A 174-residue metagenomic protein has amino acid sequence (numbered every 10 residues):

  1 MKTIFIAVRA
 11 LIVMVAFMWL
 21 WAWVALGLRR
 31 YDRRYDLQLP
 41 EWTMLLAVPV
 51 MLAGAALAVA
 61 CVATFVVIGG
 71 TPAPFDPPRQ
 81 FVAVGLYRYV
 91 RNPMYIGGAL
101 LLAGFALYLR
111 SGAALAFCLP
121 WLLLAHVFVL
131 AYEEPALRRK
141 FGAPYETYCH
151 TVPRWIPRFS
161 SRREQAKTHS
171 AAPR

Functional and structural regions predicted by a protein language model:
M1-V84, I96-R174: Membrane-anchoring alpha-helices and their flanking helix-loop junctions
Y87: Solvent-exposed interhelical
N92: Extended, alpha-helix-rich binding/interface surfaces that flank or overlap catalytic cores and mediate recognition
